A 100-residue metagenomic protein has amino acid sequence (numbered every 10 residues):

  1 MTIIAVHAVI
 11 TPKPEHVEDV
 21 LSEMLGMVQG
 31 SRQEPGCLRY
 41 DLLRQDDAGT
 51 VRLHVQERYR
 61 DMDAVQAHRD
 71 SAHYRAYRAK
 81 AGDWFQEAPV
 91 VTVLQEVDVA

Functional and structural regions predicted by a protein language model:
T2-A5, L42-G49, A79-A100: Glycine-rich beta-strand-turn "strand-cap" elements at beta-sheet edges
T2-I4, D19, G36-C37: Short, flexible segments with low predicted structural confidence
V6-V9, S22-E23: N-terminal/domain-start segments enriched in small and hydrophobic, helix-friendly residues, covering either
V9-T11, L43, Q56-R58: Short hydrophobic/aromatic beta-strand micro-patches that form the beta-sheet surface supporting nucleotide- or nucleic
P12-V17: Short, surface-exposed ligand-recognition loops at beta-strand->loop->(often short) alpha-helix junctions that present
S22, G26-L38, R58-T92: An amphipathic, aromatic/His-enriched active-site/gating alpha helix that lines ligand/cofactor pockets
Q29-L53: Short, glycine- and small/hydrophobic-rich beta-strand elements in well-ordered beta-sheets
